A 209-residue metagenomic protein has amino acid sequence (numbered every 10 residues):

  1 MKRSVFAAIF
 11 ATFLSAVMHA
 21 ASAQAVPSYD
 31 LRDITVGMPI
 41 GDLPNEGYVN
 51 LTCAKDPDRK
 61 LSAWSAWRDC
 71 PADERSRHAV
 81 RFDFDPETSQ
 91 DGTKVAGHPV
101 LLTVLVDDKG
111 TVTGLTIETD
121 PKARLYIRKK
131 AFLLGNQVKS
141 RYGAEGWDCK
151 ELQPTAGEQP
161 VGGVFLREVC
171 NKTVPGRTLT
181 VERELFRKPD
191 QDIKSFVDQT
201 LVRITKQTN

Functional and structural regions predicted by a protein language model:
M1-S4: Positively charged n-region of N-terminal signal peptides that target proteins for export
A7-V17: Bacterial N-terminal signal peptides
A23-D69, D108-N209: Non-cytosolic coordination micro-motifs
S65-L115: Mid-chain, structured segments of secreted extracytoplasmic proteins
